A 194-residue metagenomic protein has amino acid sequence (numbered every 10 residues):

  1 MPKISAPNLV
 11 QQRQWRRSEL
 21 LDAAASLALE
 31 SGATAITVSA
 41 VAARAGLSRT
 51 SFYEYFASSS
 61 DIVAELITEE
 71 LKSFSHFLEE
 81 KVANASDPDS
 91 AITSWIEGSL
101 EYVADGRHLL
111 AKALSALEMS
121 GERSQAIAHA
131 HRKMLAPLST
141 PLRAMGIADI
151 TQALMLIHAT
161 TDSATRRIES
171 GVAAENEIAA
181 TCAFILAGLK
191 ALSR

Functional and structural regions predicted by a protein language model:
M1-S31, A35-R44: Basic, helix-initiating cap at the start of DNA-binding domains
A23-L27, Y102, T160: Short amphipathic alpha-helical elements of helix-turn-helix/winged-helix folds
A28, F56, I62-E70, A113 (+2 more regions): Alpha-helical DNA-contacting segments of helix-turn-helix folds
A45-F56: Short hydrophobic/aromatic patch on the recognition helix
E65, H76-D105, I157: Hydrophobic alpha-helical connector segments
K72-S75, S94, Y102-D105, S120-G146 (+2 more regions): Amphipathic alpha-helical packing segments from all-alpha helical-bundle domains
A111-S115, S124, A128, L142-I185 (+1 more regions): Hydrophobic/aromatic-rich alpha-helical bundle segments in the mid-to-C-terminal region
